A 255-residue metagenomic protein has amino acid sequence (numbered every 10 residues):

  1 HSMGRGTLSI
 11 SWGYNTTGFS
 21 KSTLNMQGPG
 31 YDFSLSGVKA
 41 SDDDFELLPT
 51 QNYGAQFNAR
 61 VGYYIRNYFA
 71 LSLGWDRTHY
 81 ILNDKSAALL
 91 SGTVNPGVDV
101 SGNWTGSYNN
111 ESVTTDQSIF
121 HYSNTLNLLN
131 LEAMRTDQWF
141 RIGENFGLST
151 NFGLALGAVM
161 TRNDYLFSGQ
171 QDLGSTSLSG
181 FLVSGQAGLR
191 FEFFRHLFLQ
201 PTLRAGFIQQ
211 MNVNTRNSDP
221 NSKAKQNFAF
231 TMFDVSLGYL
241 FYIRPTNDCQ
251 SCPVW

Functional and structural regions predicted by a protein language model:
H1-Y64, N163, D234-W255: Short glycine/proline- and aromatic-enriched beta-strand/turn motifs that initiate or cap beta-hairpins
S2-T7, Y68, Q138-T150, F193-L199 (+1 more regions): Short loop/turn motifs that connect adjacent beta-strands in outer-membrane beta-barrel proteins
G4-L8, Y53-F57, S123-L129, L148 (+2 more regions): Residues that define the transmembrane beta-barrel architecture of outer-membrane proteins
L8-W12, L71-L73, L129-L131, F146-L156 (+3 more regions): Transmembrane beta-strands of outer-membrane beta-barrel proteins
S22-G28, D84-L90, T161-Q171, N212-P220 (+1 more regions): Outer-membrane beta-barrel translocator domains and adjoining extracellular loop/strand segments of Gram-negative
D44-L47, T115-Y122, F167-T176, N217-N227: Extracellular loop and loop/strand-boundary signature of outer-membrane beta-barrel proteins
G62-L166, F241-I243: Gram-negative (and chloroplast) outer-membrane scaffold detector with strong preference for beta-barrel transmembrane
G188-W255: Predominantly the C-terminal beta-signal and adjacent terminal strand-loop region of outer-membrane beta-barrel
